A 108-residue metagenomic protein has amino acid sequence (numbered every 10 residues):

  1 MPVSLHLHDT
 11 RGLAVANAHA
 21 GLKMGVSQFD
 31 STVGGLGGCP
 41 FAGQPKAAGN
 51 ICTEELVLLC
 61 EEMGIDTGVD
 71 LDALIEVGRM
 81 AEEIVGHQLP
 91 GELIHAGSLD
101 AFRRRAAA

Functional and structural regions predicted by a protein language model:
M1-A108: Catalytic cores and adjacent flexible loops of soluble metabolic enzymes that perform enolate/carbanion chemistry on
